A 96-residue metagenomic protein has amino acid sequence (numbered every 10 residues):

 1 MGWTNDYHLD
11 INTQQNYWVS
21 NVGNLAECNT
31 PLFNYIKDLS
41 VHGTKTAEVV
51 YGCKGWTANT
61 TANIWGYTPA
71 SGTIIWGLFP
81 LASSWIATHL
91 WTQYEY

Functional and structural regions predicted by a protein language model:
M1-Y96: Substrate-binding groove/exosite segments of carbohydrate-active enzymes
